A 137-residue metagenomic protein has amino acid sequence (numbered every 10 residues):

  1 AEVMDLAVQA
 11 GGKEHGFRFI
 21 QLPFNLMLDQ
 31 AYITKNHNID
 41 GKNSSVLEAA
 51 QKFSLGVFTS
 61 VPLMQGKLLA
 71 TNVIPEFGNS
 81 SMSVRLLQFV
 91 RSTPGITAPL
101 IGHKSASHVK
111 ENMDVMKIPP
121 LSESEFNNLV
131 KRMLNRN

Functional and structural regions predicted by a protein language model:
A1-N137: Beta/alpha (TIM)-barrel catalytic core signal, keyed to glycine-rich beta->alpha loops juxtaposed to Asp/Glu that bind
